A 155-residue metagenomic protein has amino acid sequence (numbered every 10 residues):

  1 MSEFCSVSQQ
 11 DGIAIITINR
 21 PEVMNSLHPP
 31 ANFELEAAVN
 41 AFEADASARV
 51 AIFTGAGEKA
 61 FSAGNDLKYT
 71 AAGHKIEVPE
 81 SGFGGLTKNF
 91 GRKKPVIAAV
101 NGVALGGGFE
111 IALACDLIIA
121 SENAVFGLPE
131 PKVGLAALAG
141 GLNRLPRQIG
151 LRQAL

Functional and structural regions predicted by a protein language model:
M1-E58: Conserved CoA-thioester-binding segment of acyl-CoA-metabolizing enzymes
M1-F4, E36-N40, S81-T87, A104 (+2 more regions): A generic local structural motif
D11, A46-A48, N65, G91 (+2 more regions): Structured loop/turn residues at beta-strand edges in well-structured enzyme cores
I16, F53, D66, I111-L113: Hydrophobic/aromatic residues within transmembrane alpha-helices of multi-pass small-molecule transporters
S26, S62, G107: Residues that form or flank phosphate/diphosphate-binding pockets in enzymes that use nucleotide phosphates
G55-R92, K132-L135: Glycine- (often His-adjacent) and acidic-residue-rich active-site loop that binds/positions the CoA thioester
F90-L155: Crotonase-fold acyl-CoA enzyme core
